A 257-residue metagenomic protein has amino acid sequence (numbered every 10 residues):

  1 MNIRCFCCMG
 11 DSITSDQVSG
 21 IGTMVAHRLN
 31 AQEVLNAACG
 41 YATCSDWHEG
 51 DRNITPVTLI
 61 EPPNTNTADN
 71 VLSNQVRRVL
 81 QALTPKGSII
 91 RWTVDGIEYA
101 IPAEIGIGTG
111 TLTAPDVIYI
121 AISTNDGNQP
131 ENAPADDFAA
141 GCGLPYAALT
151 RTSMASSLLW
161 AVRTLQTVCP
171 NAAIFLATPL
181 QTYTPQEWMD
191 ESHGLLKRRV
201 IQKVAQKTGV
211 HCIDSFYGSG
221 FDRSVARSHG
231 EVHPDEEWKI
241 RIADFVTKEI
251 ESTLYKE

Functional and structural regions predicted by a protein language model:
C5-C8, I13-D137, G143, A147 (+1 more regions): Conserved SGNH/GDSL esterase-like catalytic core that processes O-acyl groups on lipids and polysaccharides
S15-S19, P145-S156, E191-L195, H233-I240: Soluble non-cytosolic domains of exported or imported proteins
I21, Q75, M154-A161, K197-I201 (+1 more regions): A general structural detector for well-ordered alpha-helical segments in enzyme core domains, enriched
E33-L35, A173, G209-H211: Conserved beta-strand segments of alpha/beta enzyme cores
D51-R52, P179-E257: Catalytic His-Asp segment of secreted/periplasmic serine-dependent ester chemistry enzymes
A82, W160-V168, F245, E249: A generic secondary-structure signal
A121-N128, L159-L196: Active-site segments of SGNH/GDSL-like serine hydrolases that catalyze O-acetyl group transfer/hydrolysis on lipids
